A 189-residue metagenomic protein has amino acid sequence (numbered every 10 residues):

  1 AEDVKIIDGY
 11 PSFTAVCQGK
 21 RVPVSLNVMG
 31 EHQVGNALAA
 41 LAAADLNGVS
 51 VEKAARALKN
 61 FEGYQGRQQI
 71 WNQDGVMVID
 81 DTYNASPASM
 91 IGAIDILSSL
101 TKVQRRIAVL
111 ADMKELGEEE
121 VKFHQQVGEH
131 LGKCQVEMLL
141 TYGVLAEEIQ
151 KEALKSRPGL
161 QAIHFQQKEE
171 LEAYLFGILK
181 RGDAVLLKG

Functional and structural regions predicted by a protein language model:
I6-S12: A short, compositionally biased
G9, G19-V22, M29-H32, L38-G189: ATP-dependent carboxylate-amine ligase
S12-A15, V24: Short beta-strand motif preference
